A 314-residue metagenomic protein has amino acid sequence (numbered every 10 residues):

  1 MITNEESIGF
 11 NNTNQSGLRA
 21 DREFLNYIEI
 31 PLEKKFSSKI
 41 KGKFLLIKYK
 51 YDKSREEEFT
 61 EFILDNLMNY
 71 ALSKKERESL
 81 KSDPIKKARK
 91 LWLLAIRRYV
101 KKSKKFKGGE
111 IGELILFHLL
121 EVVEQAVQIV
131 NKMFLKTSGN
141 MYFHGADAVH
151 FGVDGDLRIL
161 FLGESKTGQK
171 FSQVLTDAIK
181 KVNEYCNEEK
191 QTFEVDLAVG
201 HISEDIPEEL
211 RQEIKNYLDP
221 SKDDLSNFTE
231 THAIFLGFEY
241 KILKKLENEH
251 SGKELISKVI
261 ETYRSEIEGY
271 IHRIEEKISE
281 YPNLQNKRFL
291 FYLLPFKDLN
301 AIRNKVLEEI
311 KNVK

Functional and structural regions predicted by a protein language model:
I2-K90: A structured, charge-rich N-terminal accessory region that forms the first stable segment of a protein and links
L93-F117: A short, highly charged nucleic-acid-interacting micro-segment common to nuclease and nuclease-linked defense proteins
L120, D147-H150, L160-T167: Conserved catalytic cores of phosphodiester-cleaving nucleases, focusing on short active-site segments
E124-N140: A short acidic/basic microdomain associated with nuclease active sites
V127, G152-R158: Hydrophobic/aromatic-rich core segments of domains that either
M141-G145: A short, glycine/Asx- and small/polar-enriched loop/turn that sits immediately N-terminal to a beta-strand
T176-S257, E261, E268: Acidic, metal/cofactor-coordinating or nucleic-acid-engaging core segments within structured domains
N248-K314: Extended, charged low-complexity segments that frequently continue into or abut oligomerization scaffolds
